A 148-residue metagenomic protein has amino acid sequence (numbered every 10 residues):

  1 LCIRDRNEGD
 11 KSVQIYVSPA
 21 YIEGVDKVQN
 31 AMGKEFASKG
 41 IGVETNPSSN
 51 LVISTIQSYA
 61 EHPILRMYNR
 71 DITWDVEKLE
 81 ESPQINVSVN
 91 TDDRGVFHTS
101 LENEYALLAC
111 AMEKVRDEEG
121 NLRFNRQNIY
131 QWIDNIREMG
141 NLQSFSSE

Functional and structural regions predicted by a protein language model:
L1-I3: Short, small-residue-biased leader/transition segments that mark boundaries at the very start of proteins
Y16-G42, N50-D75: Second-shell residues forming the walls of enzyme active-site clefts
I22-V25, I53, R94, H98 (+1 more regions): Amphipathic alpha-helical protein-protein interaction segments
N30-K39, N103, L107-E148: Mid-to-C-terminal alpha-helical segments outside catalytic/metal-binding sites
K39, R70-E81, K114-E119: Secondary-structure transition/capping motifs at alpha-helix termini and the adjoining loop/turn into the next element
T45-S48, P83-S100: Short acidic/histidine-rich active-site segments
L51, S88-T91, G120-N125: Short beta-alpha connecting loops at secondary-structure transitions that line or flank enzyme active sites
I53-I64, F97-C110: Histidine/acidic-residue-rich catalytic or RNA/ligand-binding cores of hydrolases and nuclease-related proteins
